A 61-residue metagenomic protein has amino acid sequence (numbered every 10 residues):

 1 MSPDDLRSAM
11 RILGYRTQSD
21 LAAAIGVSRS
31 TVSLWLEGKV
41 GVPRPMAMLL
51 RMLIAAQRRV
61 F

Functional and structural regions predicted by a protein language model:
M1, A24-V27: Short acidic alpha-helix initiation/capping motifs at coil-to-helix transition points, especially at protein N-termini
M1-G14, M48-R51, V60: A short, Lys/Arg-rich alpha-helix, primarily the initiator
D20-A22: Short alpha-helical "recognition helix" segments of helix-turn-helix
G26-G41: Recognition helix of helix-turn-helix/homeodomain-like DNA-binding domains that insert into the DNA major groove
K39-R51: Short, basic-rich loop-to-helix N-cap that marks the start of a DNA-contacting helix
A56: Terminal helix-turn-helix DNA-binding modules in bacterial transcription factors
